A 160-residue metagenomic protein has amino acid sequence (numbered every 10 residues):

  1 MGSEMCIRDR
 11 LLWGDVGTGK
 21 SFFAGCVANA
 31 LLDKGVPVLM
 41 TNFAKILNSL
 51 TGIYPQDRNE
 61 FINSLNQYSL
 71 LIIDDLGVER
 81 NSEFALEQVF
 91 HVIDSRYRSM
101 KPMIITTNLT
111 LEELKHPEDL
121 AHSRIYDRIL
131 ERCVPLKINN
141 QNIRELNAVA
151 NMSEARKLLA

Functional and structural regions predicted by a protein language model:
M1-I7: Short, small-residue-biased leader/transition segments that mark boundaries at the very start of proteins
E4, S69, C133: Conserved acidic residues
R8-A24: Walker A/P-loop nucleotide-binding motif
F22-K34: P-loop NTPase Walker A phosphate-binding motif
L32, V36-Y68, E87: Short glycine-rich substrate-engagement loop in P-loop NTPases that contacts/grips substrate
V36-P37, Q67-L70, S99-I105: Loop/turn-to-beta-strand initiation segments
I46-I53, L76-A160: Replace "adjacent to P-loop NTPase cores in ATP/GTP-dependent enzymes" with "adjacent to NTP-binding cores
